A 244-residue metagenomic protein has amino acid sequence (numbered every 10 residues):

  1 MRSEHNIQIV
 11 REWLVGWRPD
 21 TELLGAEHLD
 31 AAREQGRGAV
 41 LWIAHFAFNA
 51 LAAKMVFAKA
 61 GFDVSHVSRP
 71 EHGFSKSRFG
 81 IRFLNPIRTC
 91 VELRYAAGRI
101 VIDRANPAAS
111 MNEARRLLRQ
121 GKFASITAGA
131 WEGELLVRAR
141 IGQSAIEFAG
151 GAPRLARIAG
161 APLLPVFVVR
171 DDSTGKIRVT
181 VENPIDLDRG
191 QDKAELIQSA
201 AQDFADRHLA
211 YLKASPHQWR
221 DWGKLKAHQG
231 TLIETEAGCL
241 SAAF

Functional and structural regions predicted by a protein language model:
M1-N49, N85-V91: Membrane-anchoring hydrophobic helices of lipid-metabolizing enzymes
W13-G16, R94-V101, L136-I141: Short, basic, glycine/proline-bearing loop/turn elements
V15-D20, S77-I81, R115-R119: Short acidic/polar alpha-helix capping motifs at helix-coil junctions
R37-A105: Catalytic core of membrane glycerolipid acyltransferases/transacylases, capturing the structured, soluble-facing
K59, I102-F244: Non-catalytic C-terminal accessory region of glycerolipid acyltransferases and related lyso-lipid remodeling enzymes
